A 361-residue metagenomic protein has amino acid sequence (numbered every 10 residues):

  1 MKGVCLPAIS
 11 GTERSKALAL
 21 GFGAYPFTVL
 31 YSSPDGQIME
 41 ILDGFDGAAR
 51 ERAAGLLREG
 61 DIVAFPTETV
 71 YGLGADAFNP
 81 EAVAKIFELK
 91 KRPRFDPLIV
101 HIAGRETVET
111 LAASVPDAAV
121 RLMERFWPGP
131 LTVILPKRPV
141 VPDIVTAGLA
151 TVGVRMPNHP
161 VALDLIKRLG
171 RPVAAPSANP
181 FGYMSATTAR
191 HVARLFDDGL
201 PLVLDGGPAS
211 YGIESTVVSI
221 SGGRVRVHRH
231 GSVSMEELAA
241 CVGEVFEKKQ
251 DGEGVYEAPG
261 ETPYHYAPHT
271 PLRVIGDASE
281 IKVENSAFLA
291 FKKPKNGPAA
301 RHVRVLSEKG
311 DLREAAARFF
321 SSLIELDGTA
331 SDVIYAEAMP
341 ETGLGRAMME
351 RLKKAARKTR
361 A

Functional and structural regions predicted by a protein language model:
A8-G11: Short, low-complexity, intrinsically disordered N-terminal modules that encode targeting/processing signals
L20-F22: Low-complexity, intrinsically disordered Ser/Thr/Pro- and acidic-rich segments
F27-A361: Active-site-adjacent structural elements in enzyme catalytic cores
